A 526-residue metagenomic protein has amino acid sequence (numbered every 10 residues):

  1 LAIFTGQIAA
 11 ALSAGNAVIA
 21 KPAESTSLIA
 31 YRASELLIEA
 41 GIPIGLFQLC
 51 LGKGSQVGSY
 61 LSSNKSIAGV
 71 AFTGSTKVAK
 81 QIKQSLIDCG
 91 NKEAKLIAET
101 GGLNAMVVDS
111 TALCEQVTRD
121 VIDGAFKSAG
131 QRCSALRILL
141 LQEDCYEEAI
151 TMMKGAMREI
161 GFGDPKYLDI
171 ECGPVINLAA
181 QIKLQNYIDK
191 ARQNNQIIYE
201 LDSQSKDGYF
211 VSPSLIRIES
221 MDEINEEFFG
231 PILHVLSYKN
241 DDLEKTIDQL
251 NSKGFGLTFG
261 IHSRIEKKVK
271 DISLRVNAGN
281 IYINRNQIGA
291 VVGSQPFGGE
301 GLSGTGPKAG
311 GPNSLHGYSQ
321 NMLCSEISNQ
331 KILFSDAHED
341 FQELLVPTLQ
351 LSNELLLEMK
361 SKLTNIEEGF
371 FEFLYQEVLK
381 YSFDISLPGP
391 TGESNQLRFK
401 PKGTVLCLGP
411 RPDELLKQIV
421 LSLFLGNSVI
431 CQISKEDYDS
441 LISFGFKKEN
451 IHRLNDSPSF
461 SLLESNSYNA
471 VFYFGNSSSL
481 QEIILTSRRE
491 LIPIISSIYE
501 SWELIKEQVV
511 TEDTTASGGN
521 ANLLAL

Functional and structural regions predicted by a protein language model:
L1-I44, G101, E115, S386-G445: Conserved small-residue-rich beta-alpha loop and adjacent elements that most often cradle the phosphate/pyrophosphate
A9-L12, I29, L61, D88 (+4 more regions): Hydrophobic/aromatic ligand-binding patch that stacks against planar heteroaromatic rings of cofactors or nucleotides
V18-A20, T258-H262, I281-Y282, V429-Q432 (+1 more regions): Short hydrophobic alpha-helical runs that function as membrane-insertion/retention elements
V18-K21, L103-V107, I170-C172, L233-H234 (+1 more regions): Short beta-alpha connecting loops at secondary-structure transitions that line or flank enzyme active sites
L36-G41, S63-N64, G69, K77-M221 (+11 more regions): ALDH superfamily catalytic-core signature
G208-S212, E226-L233, K253-L257: Conserved glycine-rich beta-strand-loop-beta hairpin in the small C-terminal domain of fold type I
